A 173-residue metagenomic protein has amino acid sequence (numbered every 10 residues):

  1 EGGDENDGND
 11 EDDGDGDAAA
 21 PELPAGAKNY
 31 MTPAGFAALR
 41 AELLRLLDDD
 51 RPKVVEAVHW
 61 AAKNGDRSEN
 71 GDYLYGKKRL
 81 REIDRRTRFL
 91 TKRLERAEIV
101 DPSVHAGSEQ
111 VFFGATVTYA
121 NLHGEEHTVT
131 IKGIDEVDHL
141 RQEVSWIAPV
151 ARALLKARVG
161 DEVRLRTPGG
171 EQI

Functional and structural regions predicted by a protein language model:
E1-R88: Helix-rich terminal scaffold detector
L43, L47-D50, L94-E98, R158: Conserved NTP-handling cores and scaffolds of large molecular machines
A62-G65, L94, L154: Hydrophobic residues in alpha-helical segments
V100-Q172: Non-DNA-binding regulatory cores of transcription-related proteins, predominantly C-terminal effector-binding
